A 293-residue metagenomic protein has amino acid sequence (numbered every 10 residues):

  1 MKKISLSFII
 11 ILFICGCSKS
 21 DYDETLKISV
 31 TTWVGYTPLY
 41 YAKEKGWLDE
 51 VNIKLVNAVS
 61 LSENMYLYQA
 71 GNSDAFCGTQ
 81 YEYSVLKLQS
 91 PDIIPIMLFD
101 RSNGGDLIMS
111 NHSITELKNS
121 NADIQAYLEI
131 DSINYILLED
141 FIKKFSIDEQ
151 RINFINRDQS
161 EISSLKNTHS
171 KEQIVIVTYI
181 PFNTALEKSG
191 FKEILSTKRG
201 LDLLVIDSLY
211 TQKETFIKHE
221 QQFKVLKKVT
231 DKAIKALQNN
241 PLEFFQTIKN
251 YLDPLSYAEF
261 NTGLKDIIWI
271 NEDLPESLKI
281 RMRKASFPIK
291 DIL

Functional and structural regions predicted by a protein language model:
K2-S5, I14-K54, E63, E259 (+1 more regions): N-terminal hydrophobic or amphipathic helices and topogenic motifs
Y22-I147, N153, I174, I180 (+2 more regions): Short, glycine-/small- and polar/acidic-enriched structural segments that line small-molecule recognition paths
T37, K43, E63, L67 (+11 more regions): Extracytoplasmic/secreted proteins, especially bacterial periplasmic and envelope-associated proteins
G46, G71, T168-K171, G190 (+2 more regions): Short glycine-centered helix-capping/turn motifs at secondary-structure transition points
N72, C77, K87, I142-F145 (+5 more regions): Sec/Tat-exported extracytoplasmic proteins
Y81, Q150, F154-F245: Pocket-lining segment of extracytoplasmic ligand-binding domains
S113-N119, I136-L137, I142-K143, E149-I152 (+4 more regions): Proline/Glycine/Serine-rich low-complexity intrinsically disordered segments that serve as flexible stalks/linkers
I217-I292: Secondary-structure end/capping motifs
